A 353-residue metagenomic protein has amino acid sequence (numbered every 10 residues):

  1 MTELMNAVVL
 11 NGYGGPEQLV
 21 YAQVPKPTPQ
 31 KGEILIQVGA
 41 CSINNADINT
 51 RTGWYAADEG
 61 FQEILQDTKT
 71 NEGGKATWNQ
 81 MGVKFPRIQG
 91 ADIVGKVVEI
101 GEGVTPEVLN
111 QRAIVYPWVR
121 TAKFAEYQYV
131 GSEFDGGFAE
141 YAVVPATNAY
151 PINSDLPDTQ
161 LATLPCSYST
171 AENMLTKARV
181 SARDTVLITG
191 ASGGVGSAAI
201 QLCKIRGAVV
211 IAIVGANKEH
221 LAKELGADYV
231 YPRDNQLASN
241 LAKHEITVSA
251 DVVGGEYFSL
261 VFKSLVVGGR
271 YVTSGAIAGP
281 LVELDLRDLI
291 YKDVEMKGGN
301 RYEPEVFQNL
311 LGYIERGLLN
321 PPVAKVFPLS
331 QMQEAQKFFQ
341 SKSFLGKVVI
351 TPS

Functional and structural regions predicted by a protein language model:
T2-E3, P304-S353: C-terminal hydrophobic helical "lid"/dimerization subdomain of Rossmann-like NAD(P)H-dependent oxidoreductases
P25-C41, A56-V119: Glycine-rich beta-strand-centered segment in the early N-terminal region that forms part of a ligand/cofactor-binding
K69-P86, A113-G190: NAD(P)H dinucleotide-binding glycine-rich loop of Rossmann-like/cofactor-binding domains, especially the beta1-alpha1
E107-V108, V180, L265: Short, well-ordered loop/turn sites that connect or cap secondary structure elements
Y127-Y129, E133, V214-N217, E256-P322 (+1 more regions): Glycine-rich phosphate-binding loop and adjacent beta-alpha segment of Rossmann(oid) nucleotide-cofactor-binding
T170, G194-V195, E256: Hydrophobic/small residue at the entry helix of a nucleotide-binding pocket
T185-T189, K204-Y257: Adenosine-nucleotide cofactor-binding segment
S192, I200: N-terminal Rossmann NAD(P)H-binding glycine-rich loop of SDR-like oxidoreductase domains
